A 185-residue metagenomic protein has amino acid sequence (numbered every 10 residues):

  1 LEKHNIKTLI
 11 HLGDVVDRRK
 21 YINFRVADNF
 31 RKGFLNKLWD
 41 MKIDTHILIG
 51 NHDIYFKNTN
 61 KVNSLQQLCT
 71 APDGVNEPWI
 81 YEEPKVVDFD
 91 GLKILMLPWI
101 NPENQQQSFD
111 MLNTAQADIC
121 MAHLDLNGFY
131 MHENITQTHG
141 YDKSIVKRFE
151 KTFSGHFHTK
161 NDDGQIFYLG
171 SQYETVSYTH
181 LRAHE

Functional and structural regions predicted by a protein language model:
L1-V86, I145-F149: Core catalytic region of metal-dependent phosphoesterases/phosphodiesterases, especially metallo-beta-lactamase-like
I6, A115-A117, F149-E150, G164: Short, well-ordered alpha-helix to beta-strand connector turns
I10, H46, Y81, L95 (+3 more regions): Hydrophobic/aromatic beta-strand patches that form the interior of the parallel beta-sheet core in alpha/beta enzyme
L12, H123, G155: Conserved residues at the C-terminal ends of beta-strands
D17-K20, L48-N58, N101-N104, L126-Y130 (+2 more regions): Active-site environment of divalent metal-dependent phosphoester hydrolases
D53-S144, L169-Q172: Conserved catalytic scaffold of divalent metal-dependent phosphoesterases
T179-E185: Conserved small/polar residues in nucleotide/adenosyl-binding loops
